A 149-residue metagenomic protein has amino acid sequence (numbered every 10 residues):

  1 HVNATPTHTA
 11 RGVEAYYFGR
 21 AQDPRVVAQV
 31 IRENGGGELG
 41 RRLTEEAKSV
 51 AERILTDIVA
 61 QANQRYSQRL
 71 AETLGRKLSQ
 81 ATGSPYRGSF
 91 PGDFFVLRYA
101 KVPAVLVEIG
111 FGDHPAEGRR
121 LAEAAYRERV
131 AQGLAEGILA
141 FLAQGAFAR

Functional and structural regions predicted by a protein language model:
H1-R149: Active-site-proximal helix/loop segments of hydrolytic enzymes
